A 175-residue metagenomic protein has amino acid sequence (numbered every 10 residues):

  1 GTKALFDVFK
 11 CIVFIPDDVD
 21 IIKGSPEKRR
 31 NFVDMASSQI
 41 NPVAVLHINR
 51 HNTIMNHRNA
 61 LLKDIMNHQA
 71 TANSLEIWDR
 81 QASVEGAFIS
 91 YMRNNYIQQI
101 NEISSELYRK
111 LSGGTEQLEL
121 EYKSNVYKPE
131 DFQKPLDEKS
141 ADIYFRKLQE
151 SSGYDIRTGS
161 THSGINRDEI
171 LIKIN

Functional and structural regions predicted by a protein language model:
G1-K28, V33-A44, S105-E106, Q149-G153: Nucleotide-state sensing region of NTPase/ATPase domains
K3, E27, N49-N52, E76 (+1 more regions): Alpha-helix N-cap/helix-start motif at coil-to-helix transitions, marked by capping-box chemistry
K10-C11, D18-I22, M66-H68, E121 (+1 more regions): Short, exposed beta-strand "edge-strand" segments with a Pro/Gly-rich flavor and a Y/T-containing core
I21-I22, I40, H47, I89 (+2 more regions): Alpha-helix initiation/capping motif
R29, H47, I100: Hydrophobic (often cysteine-bearing) scaffold residues that line and stabilize catalytic clefts of nucleotide/cofactor
V33, I40-R93: Long, non-coiled-coil amphipathic alpha-helical linker/lever segments that couple catalytic cores to other domains
H68-N175: Conserved NTPase motor "head" modules and their coupling/switch loops across ABC/AAA+ ATPases, GTPases, and GHKL ATPases
